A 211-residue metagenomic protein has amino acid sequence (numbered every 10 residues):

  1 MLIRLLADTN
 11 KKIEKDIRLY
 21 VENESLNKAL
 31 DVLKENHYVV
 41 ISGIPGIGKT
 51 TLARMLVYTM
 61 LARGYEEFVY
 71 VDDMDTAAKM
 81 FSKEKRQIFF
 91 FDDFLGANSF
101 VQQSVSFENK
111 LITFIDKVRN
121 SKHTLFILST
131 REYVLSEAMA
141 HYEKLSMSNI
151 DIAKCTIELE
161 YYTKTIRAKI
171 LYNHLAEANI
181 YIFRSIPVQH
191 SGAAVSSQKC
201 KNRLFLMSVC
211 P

Functional and structural regions predicted by a protein language model:
M1, S121, L125, R131-L145 (+1 more regions): Amphipathic alpha-helical "lid/sensor" segments that cap RecA-like P-loop NTPase cores
M1-L19: A short, basic N-terminal segment
D16-V32: Pre-Walker A adenine-sensing motif
E35-A53: Walker A/P-loop nucleotide-binding motif
H37-I41, K85-F91, T124-F126: Generic beta-sheet signal
Y58-F68: Post-Walker A helix-loop "phosphate-sensing" segment adjacent to the P-loop in P-loop NTPases
E67-T76, F81-K110, S129-E132: Conserved P-loop NTPase "ATPase switch" module shared by AAA+ and STAND
K110-H123: Substrate-engagement module of ASCE P-loop NTPases
